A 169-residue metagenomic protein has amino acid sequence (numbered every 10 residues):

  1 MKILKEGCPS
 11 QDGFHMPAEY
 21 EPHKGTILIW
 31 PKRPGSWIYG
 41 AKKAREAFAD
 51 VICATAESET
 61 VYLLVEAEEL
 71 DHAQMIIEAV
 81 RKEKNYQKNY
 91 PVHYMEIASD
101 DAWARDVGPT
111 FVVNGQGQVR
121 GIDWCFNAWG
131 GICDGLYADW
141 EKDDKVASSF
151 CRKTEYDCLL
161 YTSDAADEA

Functional and structural regions predicted by a protein language model:
M1-R81: N-terminal leader/transition segments
P31-R33, E66-E68, S99, G115 (+1 more regions): An acidic- and aromatic-residue-enriched active-site/binding cleft used to recognize and process polar
S58, N89-P91, Q118: A generic structural signal for alpha->beta connector loops
Y62-V65, E96, R120-D123, L159-L160: A structural signal for short, well-ordered beta-strand segments and their strand-loop junctions that often border
K82-Y86: Acidic, Ser/Thr-rich peripheral helices and adjacent loops at domain boundaries
Q87-D101: A glycine-rich helix N-cap at a beta->alpha junction
W103-Y156: Internal, well-ordered alpha/beta segment that forms a basic, Gly-enriched binding/recognition surface
Y161-A169: Single conserved hydrophobic/aromatic residue that forms the stacking wall/gate of nucleotide- or nucleobase-binding
